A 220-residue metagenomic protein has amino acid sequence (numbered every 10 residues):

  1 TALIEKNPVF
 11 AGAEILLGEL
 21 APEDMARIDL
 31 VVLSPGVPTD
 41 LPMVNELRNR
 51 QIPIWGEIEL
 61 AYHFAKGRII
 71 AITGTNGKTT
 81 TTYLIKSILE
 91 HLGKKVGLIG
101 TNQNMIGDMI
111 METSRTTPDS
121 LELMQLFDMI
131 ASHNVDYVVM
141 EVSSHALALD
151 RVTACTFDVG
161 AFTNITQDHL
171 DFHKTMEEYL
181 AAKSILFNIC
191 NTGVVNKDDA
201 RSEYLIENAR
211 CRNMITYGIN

Functional and structural regions predicted by a protein language model:
T1-G93, N213, G218: Short, basic phosphate-binding NTP loop
A2-A11, M105-M111, L126: Active-site-proximal loop->helix
E23-L33, V37-W55, A65-K66, H133-D136 (+1 more regions): Acidic, Mg2+-coordinating active-site environments of NTP-dependent enzymes
E59, G97-T101, F162: Non-cysteine beta-strand/loop elements that form the S-adenosyl-L-methionine
I69-A71, T75, Q103-M111, V159-T166: Acidic/polar active-site rim loop that often engages polyanionic ligands
G93-M105, S143: Short beta-strand-centered segment that lines the nucleotide-binding/catalytic pocket of NTP-utilizing
I110-S143: Conserved nucleotide-sensing/catalytic segment adjacent to the nucleotide-binding pocket in NTP-handling enzymes
H145-T153: Conserved helix/coil segment N-terminal to the catalytic DExD/H
